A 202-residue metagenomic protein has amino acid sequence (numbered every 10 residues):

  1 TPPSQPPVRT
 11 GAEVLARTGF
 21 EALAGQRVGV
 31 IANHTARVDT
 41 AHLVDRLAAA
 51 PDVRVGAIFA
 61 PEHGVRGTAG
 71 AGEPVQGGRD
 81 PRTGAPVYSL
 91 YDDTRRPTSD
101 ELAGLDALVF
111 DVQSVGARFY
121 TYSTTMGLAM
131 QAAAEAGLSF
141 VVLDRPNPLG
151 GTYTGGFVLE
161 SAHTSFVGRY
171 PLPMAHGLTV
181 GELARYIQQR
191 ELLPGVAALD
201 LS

Functional and structural regions predicted by a protein language model:
P7-V53: N-terminal phosphate-binding or glycine-rich loops at protein starts, especially the Walker A/P-loop of NTPases
D52-V53, A133-S139: A short helix->loop->beta-strand "cap" motif at the edges of active sites that frequently abuts
R54-H63: Short internal beta-strands
G67-A71, V141-T164: Glycine-rich, charge-decorated loop segments at or immediately adjacent to ligand/cofactor-binding or catalytic sites
A71-L105, A117: Glycine-rich oxoanion-binding loops at beta->alpha junctions
A107-V115, V141-L143: Short acidic catalytic loops
S114-M126: Glycine/threonine-rich flexible loop motifs
T164-S202: Conserved anion/nucleotide-ligand pocket segment
